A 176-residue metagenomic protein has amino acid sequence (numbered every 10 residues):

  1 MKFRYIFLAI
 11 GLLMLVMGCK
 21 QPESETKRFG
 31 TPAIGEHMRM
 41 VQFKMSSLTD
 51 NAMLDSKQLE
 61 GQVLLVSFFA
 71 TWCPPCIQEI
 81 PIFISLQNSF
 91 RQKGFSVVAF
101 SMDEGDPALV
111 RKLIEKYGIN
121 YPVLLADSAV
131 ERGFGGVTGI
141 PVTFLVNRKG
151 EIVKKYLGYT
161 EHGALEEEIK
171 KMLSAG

Functional and structural regions predicted by a protein language model:
M1-I6: Bacterial N-terminal signal peptides that target proteins for export
L15-G18: C-terminal motif of bacterial Sec signal peptides marking the signal peptidase cleavage site
E23-S56: N-terminal "domain-start" segment that seeds a small globular fold
Q62-L64, F68-W72, G139: Short pre-active-site segment immediately N-terminal to redox-active cysteine/selenocysteine motifs in thiol-based
L64-V66, V98-F100, F144: Conserved hydrophobic packing residues within short motifs/helices of P-loop NTPase cores of ABC-family ATPases
F68-S85: Conserved redox-active cysteine motifs that mediate thiol-disulfide chemistry, especially di-cysteine Cys-X(1-2)-Cys
N88-D127, I140: Conserved segment of the thioredoxin-like fold in thiol-based oxidoreductases
K112-I119, A126-K171: Thiol/disulfide oxidoreductase modules built on the thioredoxin-like
